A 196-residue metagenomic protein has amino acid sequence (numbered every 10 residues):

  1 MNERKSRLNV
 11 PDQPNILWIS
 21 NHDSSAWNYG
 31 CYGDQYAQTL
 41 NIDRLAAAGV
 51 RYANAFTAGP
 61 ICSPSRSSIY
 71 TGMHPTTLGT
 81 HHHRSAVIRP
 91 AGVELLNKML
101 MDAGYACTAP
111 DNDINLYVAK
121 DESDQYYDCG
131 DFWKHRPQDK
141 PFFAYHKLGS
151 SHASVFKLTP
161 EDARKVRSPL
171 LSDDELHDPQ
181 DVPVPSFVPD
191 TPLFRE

Functional and structural regions predicted by a protein language model:
M1-E196: Formylglycine-dependent sulfatase
